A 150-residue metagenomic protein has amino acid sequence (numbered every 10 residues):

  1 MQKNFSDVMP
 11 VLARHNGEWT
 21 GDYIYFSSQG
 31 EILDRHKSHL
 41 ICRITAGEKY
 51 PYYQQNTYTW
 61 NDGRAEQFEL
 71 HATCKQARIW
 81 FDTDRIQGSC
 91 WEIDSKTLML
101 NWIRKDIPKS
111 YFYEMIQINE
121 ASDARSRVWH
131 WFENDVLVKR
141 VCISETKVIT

Functional and structural regions predicted by a protein language model:
M1-E69, E133-T150: Amphipathic/hydrophobic helical signal segments and adjacent flexible N-terminal regions that mediate secretion
K3, F26, K96, L100 (+1 more regions): Generic preference for well-ordered secondary structure
V8-P10, L70, F81, N119-A121: Alpha-helical interaction segments
L12-R14, I93, E120: Surface-exposed coil/turn segments at beta-strand junctions on protein surfaces, enriched
E18, T97, S122-A124: Structural motif
L33-I107, Y111-F112: Central antiparallel beta-sheet cores of small beta-barrel/beta-sandwich binding domains
W102-R104, P108-T150: Glycine-rich, aromatic-bearing surface loops/beta-hairpins
